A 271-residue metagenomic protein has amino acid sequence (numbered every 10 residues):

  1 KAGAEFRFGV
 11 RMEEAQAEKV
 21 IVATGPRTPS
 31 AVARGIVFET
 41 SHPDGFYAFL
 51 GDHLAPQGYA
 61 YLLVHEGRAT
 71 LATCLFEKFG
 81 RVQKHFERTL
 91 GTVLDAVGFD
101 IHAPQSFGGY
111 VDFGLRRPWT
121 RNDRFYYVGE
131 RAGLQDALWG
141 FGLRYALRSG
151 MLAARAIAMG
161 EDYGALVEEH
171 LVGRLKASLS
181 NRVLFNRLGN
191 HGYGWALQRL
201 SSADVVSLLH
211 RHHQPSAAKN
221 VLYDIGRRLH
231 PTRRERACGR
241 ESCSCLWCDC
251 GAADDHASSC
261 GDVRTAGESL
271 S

Functional and structural regions predicted by a protein language model:
K1-Q105, D112-R121, A132-G133: Predominantly flavin-linked oxidoreductase catalytic cores and closely associated redox partners
M12-A17, V167, L171, L200 (+2 more regions): Extended hydrophobic/Leu-rich segments
K84, G140, R144, N190: Electropositive phosphate-/nucleotide-binding environments in soluble metabolic enzymes
R116-P118, W139, A154-W195: Active-site-proximal substrate-binding core of FAD-dependent oxidoreductases
F125-Y127: Residue-level marker for buried hydrophobic side chains located in beta-strands that build the well-ordered beta-sheet
E130-R131, G189: Conserved acidic functional residues
Q135-I157: A conserved FAD-binding loop/helix module that cradles the flavin
L184, L188-S271: C-terminal auxiliary extensions adjacent to catalytic cores
